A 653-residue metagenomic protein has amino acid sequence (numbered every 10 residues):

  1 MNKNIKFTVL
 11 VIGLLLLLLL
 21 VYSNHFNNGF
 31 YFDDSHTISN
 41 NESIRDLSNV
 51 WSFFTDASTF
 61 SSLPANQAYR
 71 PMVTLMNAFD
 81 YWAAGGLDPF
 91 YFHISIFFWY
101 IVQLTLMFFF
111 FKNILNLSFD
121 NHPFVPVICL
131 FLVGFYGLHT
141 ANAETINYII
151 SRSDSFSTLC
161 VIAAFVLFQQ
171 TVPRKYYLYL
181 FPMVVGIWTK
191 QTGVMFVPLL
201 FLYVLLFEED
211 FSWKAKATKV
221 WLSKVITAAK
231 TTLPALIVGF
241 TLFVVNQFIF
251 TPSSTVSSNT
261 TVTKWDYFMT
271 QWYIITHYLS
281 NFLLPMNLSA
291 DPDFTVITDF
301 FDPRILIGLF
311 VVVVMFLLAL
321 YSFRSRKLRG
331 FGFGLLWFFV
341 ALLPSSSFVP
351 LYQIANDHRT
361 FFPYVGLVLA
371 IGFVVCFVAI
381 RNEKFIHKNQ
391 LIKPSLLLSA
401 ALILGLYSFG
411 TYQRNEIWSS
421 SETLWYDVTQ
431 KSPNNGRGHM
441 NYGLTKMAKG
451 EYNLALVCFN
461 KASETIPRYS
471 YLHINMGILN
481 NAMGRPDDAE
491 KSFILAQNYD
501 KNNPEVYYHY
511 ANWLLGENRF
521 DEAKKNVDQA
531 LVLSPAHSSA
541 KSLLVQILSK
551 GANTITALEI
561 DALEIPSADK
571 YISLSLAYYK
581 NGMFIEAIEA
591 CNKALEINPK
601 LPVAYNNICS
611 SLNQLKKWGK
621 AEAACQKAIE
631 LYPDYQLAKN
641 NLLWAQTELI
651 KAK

Functional and structural regions predicted by a protein language model:
M1-G484, D488, I494, N498-Y499 (+1 more regions): Polytopic membrane enzymes that build or remodel cell-surface glycoconjugates and lipids
W418, Y452, P486, F520 (+3 more regions): TPR-repeat structural position
W425, F459, F493, V527 (+4 more regions): Hydrophobic/aromatic packing residues within the alpha-helices of TPR/SEL1-like helical repeat arrays
K431, T465, Y499, L533 (+3 more regions): Structural marker of alpha-solenoid helical repeat scaffolds
R437-M447, Y471-N481, E505-W513, S539-Q546 (+4 more regions): Conserved alpha-helical positions within TPR/SEL1-like repeat arrays
A455, A489, A523, T554-A557 (+2 more regions): Single-residue signature of alpha-solenoid repeat helices
K541-D569, Q626, E630-K653: Terminal, low-structured helical/coil segments at or just beyond the last alpha-helical repeat
